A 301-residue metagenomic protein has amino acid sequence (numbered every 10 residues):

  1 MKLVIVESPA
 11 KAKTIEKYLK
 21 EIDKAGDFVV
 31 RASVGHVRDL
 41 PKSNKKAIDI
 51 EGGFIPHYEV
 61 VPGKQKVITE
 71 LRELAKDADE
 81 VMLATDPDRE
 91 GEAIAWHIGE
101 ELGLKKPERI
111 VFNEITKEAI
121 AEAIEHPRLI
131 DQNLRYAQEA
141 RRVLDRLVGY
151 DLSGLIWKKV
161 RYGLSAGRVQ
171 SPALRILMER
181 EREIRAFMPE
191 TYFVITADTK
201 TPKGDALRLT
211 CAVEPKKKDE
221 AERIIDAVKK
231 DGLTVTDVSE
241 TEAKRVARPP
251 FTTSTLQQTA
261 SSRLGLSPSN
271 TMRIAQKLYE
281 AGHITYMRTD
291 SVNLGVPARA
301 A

Functional and structural regions predicted by a protein language model:
M1, D86-P87, R161-S165, E240-P249 (+2 more regions): Conserved short loop/turn motifs at secondary-structure junctions
M1-R142: Intrinsically disordered, low-complexity regulatory segments
E7, S33, A84-D86, D198-K200 (+3 more regions): Generic beta-strand/beta-sheet core signal
K13, K17, K66-K76, E92 (+12 more regions): Solvent-exposed alpha-helical segments within well-ordered globular domains of core cellular machineries
K24, E73-D79, D226-K230, E242 (+2 more regions): Long, charged, low-complexity, helical-prone intrinsically disordered regions
V29, R38-V60, A166-Q276, E280: Long, highly charged, low-complexity internal segments
K76-D77, I115-T199, D237-K244: C-terminal or mid-to-C-terminal helical accessory/interaction module adjacent to the motor/catalytic core
L266-A301: Extended, well-ordered alpha-helical scaffold/bundle regions in very large, multi-domain proteins
